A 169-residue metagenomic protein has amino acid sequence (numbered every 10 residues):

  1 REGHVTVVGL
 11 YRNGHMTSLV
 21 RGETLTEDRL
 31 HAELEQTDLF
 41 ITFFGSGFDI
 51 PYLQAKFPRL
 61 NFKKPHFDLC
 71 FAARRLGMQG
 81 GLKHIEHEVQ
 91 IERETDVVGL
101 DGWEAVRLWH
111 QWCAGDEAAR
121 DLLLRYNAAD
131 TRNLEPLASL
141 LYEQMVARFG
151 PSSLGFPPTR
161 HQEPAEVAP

Functional and structural regions predicted by a protein language model:
R1, D49-Y52, E135: Short catalytic/ligand-binding loop motif for oxyanion handling, primarily in non-cytosolic enzymes, centered on
R1-Y11: Gly/Thr-rich phosphate-binding beta-strand-loop-beta motif of the actin/hexokinase/Hsp70
L10, G14-E92: Conserved DEDDh/DEDDy metal-dependent 3′-5′ exonuclease domain
D68, A147-F149, V167-P169: Intrinsic structural disorder
Q90-P157: Acidic, Mg2+-coordinating catalytic module of metal-dependent nucleases/exonucleases that use a two-metal-ion mechanism
P158-P169: Acidic, low-complexity intrinsically disordered tails
